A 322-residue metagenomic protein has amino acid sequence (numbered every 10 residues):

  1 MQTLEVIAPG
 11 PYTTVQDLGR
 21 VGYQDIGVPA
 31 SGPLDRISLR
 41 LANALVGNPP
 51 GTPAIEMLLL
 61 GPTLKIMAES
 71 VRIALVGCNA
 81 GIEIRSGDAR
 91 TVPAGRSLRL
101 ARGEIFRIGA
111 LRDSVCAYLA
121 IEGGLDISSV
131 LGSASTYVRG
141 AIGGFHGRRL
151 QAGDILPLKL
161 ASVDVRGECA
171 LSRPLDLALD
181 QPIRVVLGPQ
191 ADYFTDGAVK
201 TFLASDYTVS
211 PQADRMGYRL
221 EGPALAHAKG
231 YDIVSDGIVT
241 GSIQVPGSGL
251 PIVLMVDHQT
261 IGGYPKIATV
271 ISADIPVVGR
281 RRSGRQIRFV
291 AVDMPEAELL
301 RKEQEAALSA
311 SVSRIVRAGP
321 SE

Functional and structural regions predicted by a protein language model:
M1-E322: Conserved "landmark" site that anchors the functional core of diverse proteins
